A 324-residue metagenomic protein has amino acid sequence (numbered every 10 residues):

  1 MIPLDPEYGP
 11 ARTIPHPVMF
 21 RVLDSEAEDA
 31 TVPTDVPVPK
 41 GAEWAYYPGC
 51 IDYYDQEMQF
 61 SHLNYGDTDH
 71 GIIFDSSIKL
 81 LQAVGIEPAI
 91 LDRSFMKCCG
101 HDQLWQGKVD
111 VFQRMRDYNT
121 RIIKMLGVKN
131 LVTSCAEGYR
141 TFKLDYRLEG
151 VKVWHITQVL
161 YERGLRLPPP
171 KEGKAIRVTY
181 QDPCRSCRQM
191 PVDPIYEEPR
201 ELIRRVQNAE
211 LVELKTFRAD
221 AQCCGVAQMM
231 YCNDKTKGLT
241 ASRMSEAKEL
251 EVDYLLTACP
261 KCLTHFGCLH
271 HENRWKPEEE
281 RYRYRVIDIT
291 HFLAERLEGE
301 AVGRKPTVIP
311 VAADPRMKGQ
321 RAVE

Functional and structural regions predicted by a protein language model:
M1-M96, Q103-T133, Y139, D145-E149 (+1 more regions): Iron-sulfur-cluster electron-transfer modules
M1-S25, N130-S134, E249-C268, T290-V308: Short Fe-S-cluster ligation motifs
C99, C135-G138, C184, C224 (+1 more regions): Short cysteine clusters
V111-M115, P170-R185, Y231-T240, V302-E324: A polyampholytic, Gly/Pro-enriched intrinsically disordered region
E149-V178, T216-A219, W275-A313: Short, flexible loop segments at boundaries between secondary-structure elements
R177-D234: Redox- and metal-dependent alpha/beta enzyme cores, enriched for Fe-S-associated oxidoreductases and cofactor-handling
G225-V226, K235, F266-K276: Histidine/acidic-residue-rich catalytic or RNA/ligand-binding cores of hydrolases and nuclease-related proteins
K235-D253: A short, acidic, amphipathic alpha-helical segment used as a generic capping/interface helix at domain edges
